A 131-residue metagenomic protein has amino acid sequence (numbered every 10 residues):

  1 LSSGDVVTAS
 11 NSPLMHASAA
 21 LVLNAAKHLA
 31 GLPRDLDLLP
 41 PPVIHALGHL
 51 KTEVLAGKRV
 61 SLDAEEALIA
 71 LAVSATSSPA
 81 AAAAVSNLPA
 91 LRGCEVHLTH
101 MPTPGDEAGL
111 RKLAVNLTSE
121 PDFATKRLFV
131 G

Functional and structural regions predicted by a protein language model:
L1-M15: Feature captures eukaryotic membrane-trafficking machinery centered on endolysosomal pathways and lysosome-related
V7-T8, A17, H49-T52: Short acidic/glycine-rich loop or secondary-structure boundary segments that cap or lie
P13-A30: A short, polar/charged loop-to-alpha-helix boundary motif
R34-L36, P41-G131: C-terminal binding/interaction regions
